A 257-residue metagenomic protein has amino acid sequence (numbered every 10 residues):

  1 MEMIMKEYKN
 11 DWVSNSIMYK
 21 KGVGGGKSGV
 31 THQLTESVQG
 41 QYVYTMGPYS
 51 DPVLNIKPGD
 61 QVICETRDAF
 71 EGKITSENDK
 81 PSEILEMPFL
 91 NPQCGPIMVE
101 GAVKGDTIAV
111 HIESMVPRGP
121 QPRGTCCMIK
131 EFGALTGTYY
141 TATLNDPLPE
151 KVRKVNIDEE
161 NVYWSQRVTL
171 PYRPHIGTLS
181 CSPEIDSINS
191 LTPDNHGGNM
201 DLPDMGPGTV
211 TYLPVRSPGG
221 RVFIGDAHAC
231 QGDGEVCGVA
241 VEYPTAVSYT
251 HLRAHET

Functional and structural regions predicted by a protein language model:
S14, G22-P81, L85: N-terminal, Lys/Arg-enriched amphipathic/low-complexity engagement segments that precede the first folded domain
S37-G47, M87-Q93, I188-H196: Short, structured beta-strand/loop micro-motifs enriched in basic residues and often containing a Trp
A69-D79, M115-C126, G219-A229: Short, Lys/Arg- and Gly-enriched loop/turn segments at beta-strand edges
S114-G206, Y212: Intrinsically disordered, low-complexity linker/loop segments enriched in Gly/Pro and charged/polar residues
E150, G225-A229, G234-A240: Phosphate/adenylate-binding glycine loop and adjacent helical scaffold
T250-T257: Conserved small/polar residues in nucleotide/adenosyl-binding loops
